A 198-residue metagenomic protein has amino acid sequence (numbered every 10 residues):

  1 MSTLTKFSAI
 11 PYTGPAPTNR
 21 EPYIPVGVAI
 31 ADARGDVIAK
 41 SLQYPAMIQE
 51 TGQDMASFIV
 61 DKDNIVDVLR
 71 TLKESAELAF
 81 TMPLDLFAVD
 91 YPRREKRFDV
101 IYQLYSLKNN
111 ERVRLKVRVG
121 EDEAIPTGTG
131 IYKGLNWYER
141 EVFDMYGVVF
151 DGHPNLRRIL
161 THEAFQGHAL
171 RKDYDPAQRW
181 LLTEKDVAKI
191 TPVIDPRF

Functional and structural regions predicted by a protein language model:
M1-F198: Terminal low-complexity/charged segments
